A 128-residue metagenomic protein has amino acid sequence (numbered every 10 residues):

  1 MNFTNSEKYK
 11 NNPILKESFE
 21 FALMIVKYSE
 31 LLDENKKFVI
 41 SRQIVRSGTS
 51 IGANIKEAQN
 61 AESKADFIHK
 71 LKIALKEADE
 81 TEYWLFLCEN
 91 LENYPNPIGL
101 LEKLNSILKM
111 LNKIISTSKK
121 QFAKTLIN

Functional and structural regions predicted by a protein language model:
M1-E57, A61-N128: Short, C-terminally biased terminal segments at protein or domain edges
